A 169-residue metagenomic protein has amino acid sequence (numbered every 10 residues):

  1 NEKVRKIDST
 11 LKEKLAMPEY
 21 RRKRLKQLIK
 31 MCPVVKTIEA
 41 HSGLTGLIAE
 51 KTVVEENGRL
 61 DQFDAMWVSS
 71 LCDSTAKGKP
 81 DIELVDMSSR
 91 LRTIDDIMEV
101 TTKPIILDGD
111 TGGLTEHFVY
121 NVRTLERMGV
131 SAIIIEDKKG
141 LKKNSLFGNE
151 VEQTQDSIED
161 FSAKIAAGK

Functional and structural regions predicted by a protein language model:
K3-E39, G43-E56, A167-K169: N-terminal amphipathic alpha-helix/helix-capping segment at the start of soluble metabolic enzymes
K36-E39, M66-V68, I105-G109, I133-I135: Hydrophobic faces of well-ordered beta-strands that scaffold small-molecule active sites in alpha/beta enzyme cores
G43, L71-C72, D110-T111, D137-G140: Short, ordered loop/turn segments at secondary-structure junctions
G46-K51, G113-L125: Catalytic cores of alpha/beta
V53-A65, V130-S131: Glycine-enriched alpha-helix->loop->beta-strand junction motifs that scaffold or abut catalytic
S69, N121, M128-V130, I135-N149: Active-site-proximal loop/short-helix segments that contain or immediately flank catalytic acid/base residue(s)
P80-I82, T115-E116, N121-V122, K143-Q153: Surface-exposed, active-site-proximal loop segments in enzymatic domains
P80-L107, M128, N149-K169: Alpha-helix-loop-beta-strand connector modules within alpha/beta enzyme cores
